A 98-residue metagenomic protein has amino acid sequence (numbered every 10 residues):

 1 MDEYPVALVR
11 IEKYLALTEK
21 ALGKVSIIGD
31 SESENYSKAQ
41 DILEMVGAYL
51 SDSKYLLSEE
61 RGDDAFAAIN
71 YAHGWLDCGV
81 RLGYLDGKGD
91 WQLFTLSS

Functional and structural regions predicted by a protein language model:
M1-S98: Long, charged/polar, soluble alpha-helical segments
